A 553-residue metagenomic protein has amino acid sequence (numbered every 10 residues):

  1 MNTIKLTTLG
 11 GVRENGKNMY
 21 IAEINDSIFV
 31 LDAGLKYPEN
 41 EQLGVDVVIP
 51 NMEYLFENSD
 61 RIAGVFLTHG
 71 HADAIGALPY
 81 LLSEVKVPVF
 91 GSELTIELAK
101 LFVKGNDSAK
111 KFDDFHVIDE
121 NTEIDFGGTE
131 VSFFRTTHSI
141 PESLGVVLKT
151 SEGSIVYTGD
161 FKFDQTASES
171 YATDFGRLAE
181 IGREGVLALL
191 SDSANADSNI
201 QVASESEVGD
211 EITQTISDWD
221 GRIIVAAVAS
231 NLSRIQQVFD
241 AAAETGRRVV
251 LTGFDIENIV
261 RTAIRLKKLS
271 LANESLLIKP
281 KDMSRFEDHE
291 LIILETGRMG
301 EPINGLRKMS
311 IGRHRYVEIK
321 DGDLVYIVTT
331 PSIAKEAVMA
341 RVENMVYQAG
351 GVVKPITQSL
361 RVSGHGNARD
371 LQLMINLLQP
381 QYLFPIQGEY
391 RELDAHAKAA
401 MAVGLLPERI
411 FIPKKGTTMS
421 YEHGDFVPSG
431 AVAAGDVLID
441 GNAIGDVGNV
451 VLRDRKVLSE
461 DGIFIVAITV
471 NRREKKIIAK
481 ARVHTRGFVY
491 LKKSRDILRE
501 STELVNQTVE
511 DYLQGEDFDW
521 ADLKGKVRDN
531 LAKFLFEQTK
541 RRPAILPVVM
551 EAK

Functional and structural regions predicted by a protein language model:
M1-F66, H71-R285, N304-R315, A337-A340: His/Asp/Glu-rich metal-coordinating catalytic cores of metallo-dependent phosphodiesterases/hydrolases acting on
V12, K36-N40, G44, R61-I62 (+3 more regions): A glycine- and charged-residue-rich anion-binding loop/surface
V103, A400, L535: Conserved hydrophobic residues forming the short capping helix/wall of the S-adenosyl-L-methionine
D119, K414, R541-I545: Short Gly/Ser/Thr- and Asp/Glu-enriched loop/turn motifs at secondary-structure junctions
G128, S143-G145, I463-I465, I545-P547: Broad gene-expression machinery/nucleic-acid interaction feature
D197-V328, S332-E500, L504-E516, K524 (+1 more regions): Hard-cation-handling environments
E516-K553: C-terminal tails and terminal domains of large nucleic-acid-associated and other macromolecular-machine proteins
